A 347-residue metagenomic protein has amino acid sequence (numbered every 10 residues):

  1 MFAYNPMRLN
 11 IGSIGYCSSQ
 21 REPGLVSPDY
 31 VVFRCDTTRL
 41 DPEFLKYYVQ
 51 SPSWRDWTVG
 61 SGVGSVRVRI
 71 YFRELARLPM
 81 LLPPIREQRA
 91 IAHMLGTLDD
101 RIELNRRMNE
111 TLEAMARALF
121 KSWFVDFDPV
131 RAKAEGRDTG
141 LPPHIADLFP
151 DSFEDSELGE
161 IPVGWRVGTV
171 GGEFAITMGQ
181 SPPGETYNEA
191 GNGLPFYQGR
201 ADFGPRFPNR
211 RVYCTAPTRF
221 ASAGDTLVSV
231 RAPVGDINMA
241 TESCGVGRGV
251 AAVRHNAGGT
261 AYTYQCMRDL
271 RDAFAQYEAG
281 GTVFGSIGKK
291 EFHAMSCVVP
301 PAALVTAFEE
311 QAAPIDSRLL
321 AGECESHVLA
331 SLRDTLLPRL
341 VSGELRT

Functional and structural regions predicted by a protein language model:
M1, G15, Q20, S152-S156 (+5 more regions): Sequence-specific dsDNA recognition surfaces
F2-N5, V228-S229: A generic structural signal for residues embedded in beta-strands
P6-I11, P233-D236: Short, charged beta-turn/beta-strand-edge "cap" motif at the junction between a beta-strand and an adjacent loop
E22-P42, G247-C266: Short peripheral tails and domain-boundary helices/loops at the edges of structured domains
G24-V31, V63-A92, C244-V250, T282-T306: A short glycine-rich beta-alpha junction/loop motif
E43-E74, N256-V298: Short, positively charged
R77, L81, I85-A92, G96-D126 (+3 more regions): Non-catalytic DNA-recognition/assembly elements of restriction-modification systems
